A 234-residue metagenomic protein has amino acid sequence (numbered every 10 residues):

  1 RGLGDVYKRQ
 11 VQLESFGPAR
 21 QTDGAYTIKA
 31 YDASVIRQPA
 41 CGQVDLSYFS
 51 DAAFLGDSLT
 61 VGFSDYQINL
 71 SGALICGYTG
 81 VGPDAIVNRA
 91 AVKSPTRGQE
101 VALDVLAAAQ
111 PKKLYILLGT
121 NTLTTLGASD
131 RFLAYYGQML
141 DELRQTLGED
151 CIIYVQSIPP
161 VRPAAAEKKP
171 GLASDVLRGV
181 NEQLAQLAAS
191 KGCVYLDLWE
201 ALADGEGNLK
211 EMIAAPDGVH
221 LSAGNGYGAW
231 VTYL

Functional and structural regions predicted by a protein language model:
G2-Y7: Short, small-residue-biased leader/transition segments that mark boundaries at the very start of proteins
K8-L46: Non-catalytic propeptide/linker segments at domain boundaries
G42-A134: Conserved SGNH/GDSL esterase-like catalytic core that processes O-acyl groups on lipids and polysaccharides
L117, Q156-S157: Alpha/beta-hydrolase-fold catalytic nucleophile elbow
S129-M139, L177-R178: Charged helix-capping and loop-helix junction motifs
L140-R144: Surface-exposed amphipathic alpha-helices with a cationic face
L147-I152: A short helix->loop->beta-strand "cap" motif at the edges of active sites that frequently abuts
V161-L234: Catalytic His-Asp segment of secreted/periplasmic serine-dependent ester chemistry enzymes
